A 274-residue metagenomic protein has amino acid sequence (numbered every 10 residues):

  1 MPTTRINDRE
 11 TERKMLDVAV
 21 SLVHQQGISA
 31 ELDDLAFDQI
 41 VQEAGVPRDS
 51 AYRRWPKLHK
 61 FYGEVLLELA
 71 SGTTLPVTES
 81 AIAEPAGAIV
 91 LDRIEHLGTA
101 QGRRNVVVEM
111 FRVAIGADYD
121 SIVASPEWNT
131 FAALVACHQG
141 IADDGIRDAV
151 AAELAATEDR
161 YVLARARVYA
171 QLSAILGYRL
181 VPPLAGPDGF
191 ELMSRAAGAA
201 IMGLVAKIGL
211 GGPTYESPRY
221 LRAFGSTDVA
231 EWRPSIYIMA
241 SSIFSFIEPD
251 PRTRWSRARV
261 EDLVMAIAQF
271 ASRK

Functional and structural regions predicted by a protein language model:
M1-R13, P76-Q101, S241-K274: N-terminal intrinsically disordered/low-complexity leader segments
N7-L16, L58, E158-R165, W232-A240: Phosphate/oxyanion-binding active-site loops and adjacent basic polyanion-contact surfaces
E10-D38, Q42-V46, L67-L69: Short, amphipathic alpha-helix enriched in basic
E12, L16-V20, W55-G87: An amphipathic alpha-helix adjacent to DNA-recognition modules
V18-Q26, M110, A117, A196 (+1 more regions): Solvent-exposed, amphipathic alpha-helical segments
G45-W55, H59: Short hydrophobic/aromatic patch on the recognition helix
R104-S121, S125-L180, L192-R195: Amphipathic alpha-helical packing segments from all-alpha helical-bundle domains
L163-P182, E191-K274: C-terminal peripheral helix-coil segments that are non-catalytic and often amphipathic
